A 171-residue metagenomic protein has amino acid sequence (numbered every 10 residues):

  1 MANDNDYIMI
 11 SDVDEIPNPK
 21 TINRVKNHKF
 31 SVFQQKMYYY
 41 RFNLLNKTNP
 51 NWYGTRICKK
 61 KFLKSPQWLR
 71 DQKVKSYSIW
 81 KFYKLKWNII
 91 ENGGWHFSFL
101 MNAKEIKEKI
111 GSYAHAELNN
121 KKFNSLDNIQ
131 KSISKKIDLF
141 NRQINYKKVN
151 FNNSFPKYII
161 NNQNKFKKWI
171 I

Functional and structural regions predicted by a protein language model:
M1, D6, E15-I171: Catalytic-site signature of metal-activated, phosphate-bearing donor transferases, centered on the GT-A/GT-A-like
